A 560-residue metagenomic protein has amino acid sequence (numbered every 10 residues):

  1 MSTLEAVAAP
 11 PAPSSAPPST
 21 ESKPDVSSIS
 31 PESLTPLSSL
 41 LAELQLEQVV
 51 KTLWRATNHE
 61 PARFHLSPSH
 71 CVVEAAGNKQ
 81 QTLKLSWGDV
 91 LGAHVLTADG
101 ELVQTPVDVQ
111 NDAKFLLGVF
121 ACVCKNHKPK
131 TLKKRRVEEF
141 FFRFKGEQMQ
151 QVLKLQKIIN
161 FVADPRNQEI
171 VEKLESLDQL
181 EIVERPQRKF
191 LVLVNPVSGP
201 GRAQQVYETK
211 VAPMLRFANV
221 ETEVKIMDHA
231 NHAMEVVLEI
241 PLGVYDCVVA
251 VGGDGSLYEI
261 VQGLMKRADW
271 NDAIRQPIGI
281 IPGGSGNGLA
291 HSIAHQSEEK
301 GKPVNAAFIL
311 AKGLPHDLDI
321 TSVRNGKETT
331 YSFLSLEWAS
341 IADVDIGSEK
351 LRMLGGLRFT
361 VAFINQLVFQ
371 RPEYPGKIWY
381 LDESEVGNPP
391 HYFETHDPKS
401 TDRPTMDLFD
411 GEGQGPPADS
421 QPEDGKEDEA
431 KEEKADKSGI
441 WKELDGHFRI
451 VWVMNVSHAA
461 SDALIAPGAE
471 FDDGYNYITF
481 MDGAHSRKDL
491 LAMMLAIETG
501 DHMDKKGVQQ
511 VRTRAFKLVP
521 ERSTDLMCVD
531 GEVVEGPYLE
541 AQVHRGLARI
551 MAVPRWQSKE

Functional and structural regions predicted by a protein language model:
S2-V251, Y258, Q262-M265: ATP/NTP phosphate-donor binding region
A42, T52, S69-E74, F115-F120 (+4 more regions): Short polybasic amphipathic segments
C71-V72, N78, C124-N126, V197-G199 (+11 more regions): Conserved beta-strand elements of beta-rich interaction domains across eukaryotes, especially beta-propellers
F115, K442-I450, A459-A469, D482: Non-catalytic interaction/regulatory modules that flank or connect domains
Q148-V152, Q156, R514, L518-E560: Generic C-terminus detector
F217, M227-H229, E235, L242 (+2 more regions): Catalytic core of DAGKc-family lipid kinases
L310-G313, F363-D382, K426-E429, H458 (+3 more regions): Catalytic phosphate-donor-binding core of small-molecule kinases
D345, P390, D462-A466, D489-A492 (+2 more regions): Short conserved micro-motifs at the rims of enzyme active sites and ligand-binding pockets
